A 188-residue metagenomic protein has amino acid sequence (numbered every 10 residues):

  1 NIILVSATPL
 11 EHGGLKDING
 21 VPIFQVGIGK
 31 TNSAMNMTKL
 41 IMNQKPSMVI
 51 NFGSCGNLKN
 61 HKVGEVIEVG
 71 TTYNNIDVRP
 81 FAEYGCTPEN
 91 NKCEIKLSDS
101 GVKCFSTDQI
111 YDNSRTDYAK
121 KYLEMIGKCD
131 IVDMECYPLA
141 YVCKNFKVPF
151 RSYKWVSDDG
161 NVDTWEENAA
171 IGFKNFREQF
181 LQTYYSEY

Functional and structural regions predicted by a protein language model:
N1-I3: Extreme N-terminal starter segment of soluble prokaryotic enzymes
S6, E11-Y188: Glycine-rich phosphate- or other oxyanion-binding loops that anchor nucleotides, phosphorylated ligands
